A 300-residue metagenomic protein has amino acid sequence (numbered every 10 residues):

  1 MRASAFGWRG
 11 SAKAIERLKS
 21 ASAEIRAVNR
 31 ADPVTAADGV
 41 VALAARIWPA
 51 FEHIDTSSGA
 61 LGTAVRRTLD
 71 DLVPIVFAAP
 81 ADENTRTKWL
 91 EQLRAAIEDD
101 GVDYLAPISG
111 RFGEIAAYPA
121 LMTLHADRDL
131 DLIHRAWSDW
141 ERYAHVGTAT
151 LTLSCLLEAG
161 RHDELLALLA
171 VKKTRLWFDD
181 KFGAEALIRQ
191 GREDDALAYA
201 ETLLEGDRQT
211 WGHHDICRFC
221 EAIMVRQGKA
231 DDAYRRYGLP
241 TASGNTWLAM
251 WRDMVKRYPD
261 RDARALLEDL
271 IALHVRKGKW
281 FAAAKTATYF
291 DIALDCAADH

Functional and structural regions predicted by a protein language model:
M1-H300: Eukaryote-biased, non-catalytic alpha-solenoid scaffold regions
